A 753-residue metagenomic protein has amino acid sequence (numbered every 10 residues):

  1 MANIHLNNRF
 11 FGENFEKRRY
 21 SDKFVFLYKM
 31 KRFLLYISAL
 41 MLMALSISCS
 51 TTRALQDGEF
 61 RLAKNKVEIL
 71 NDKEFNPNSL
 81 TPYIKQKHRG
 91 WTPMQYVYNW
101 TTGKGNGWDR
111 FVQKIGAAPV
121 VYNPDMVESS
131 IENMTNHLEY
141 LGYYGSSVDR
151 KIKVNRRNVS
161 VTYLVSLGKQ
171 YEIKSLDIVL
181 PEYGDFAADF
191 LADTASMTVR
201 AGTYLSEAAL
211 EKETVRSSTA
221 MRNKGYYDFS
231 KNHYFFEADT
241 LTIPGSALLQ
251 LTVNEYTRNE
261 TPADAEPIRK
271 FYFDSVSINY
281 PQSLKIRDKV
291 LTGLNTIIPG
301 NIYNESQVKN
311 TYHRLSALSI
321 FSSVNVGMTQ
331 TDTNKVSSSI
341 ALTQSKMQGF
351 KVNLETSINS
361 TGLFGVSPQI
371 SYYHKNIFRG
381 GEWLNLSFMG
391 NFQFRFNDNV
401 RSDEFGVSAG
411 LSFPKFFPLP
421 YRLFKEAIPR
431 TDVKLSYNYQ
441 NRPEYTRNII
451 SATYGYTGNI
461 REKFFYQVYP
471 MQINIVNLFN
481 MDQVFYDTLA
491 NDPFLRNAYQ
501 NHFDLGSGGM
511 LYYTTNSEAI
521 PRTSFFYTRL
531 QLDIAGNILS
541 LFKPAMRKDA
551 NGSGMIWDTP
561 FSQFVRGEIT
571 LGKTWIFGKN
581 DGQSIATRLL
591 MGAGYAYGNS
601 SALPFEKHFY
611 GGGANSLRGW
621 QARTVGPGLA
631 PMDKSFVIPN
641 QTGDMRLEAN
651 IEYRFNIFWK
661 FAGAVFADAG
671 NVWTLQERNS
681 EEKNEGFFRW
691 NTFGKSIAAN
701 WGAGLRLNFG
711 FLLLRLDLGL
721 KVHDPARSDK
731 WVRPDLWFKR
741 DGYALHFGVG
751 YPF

Functional and structural regions predicted by a protein language model:
L27-I37: Bacterial N-terminal signal peptides that target proteins for export
K31, S50-I358, M389-F394, I569 (+2 more regions): Periplasmic polypeptide-binding modules associated with outer-membrane biogenesis and secretion
L45-S48: C-terminal motif of bacterial Sec signal peptides marking the signal peptidase cleavage site
R156, K169, I534, L707-F711: A generic beta-sheet turn/junction motif
D185, N304-R529, R618-G619, V625 (+3 more regions): Gram-negative/organellar outer-membrane beta-barrel architecture
T356-S357, H374-N376, G390-F394, E681-F709 (+1 more regions): Strand-loop-strand
S357-G362, Q467-F655, V665-W690, W731: C-terminal outer-membrane beta-barrel translocator/porin domains of Gram-negative envelope proteins and their
